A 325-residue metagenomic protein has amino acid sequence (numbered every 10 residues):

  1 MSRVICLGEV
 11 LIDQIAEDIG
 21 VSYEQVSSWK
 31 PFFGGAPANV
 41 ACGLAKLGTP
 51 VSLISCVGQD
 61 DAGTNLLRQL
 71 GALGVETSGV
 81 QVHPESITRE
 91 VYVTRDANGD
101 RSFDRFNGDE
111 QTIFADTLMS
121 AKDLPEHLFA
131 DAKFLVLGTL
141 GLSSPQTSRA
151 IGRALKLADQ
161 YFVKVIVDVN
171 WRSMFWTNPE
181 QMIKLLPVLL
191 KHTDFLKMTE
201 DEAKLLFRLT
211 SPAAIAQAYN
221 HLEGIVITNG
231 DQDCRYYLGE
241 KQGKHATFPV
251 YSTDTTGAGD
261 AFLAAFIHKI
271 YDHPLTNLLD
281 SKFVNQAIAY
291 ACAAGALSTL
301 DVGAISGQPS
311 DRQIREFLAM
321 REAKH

Functional and structural regions predicted by a protein language model:
M1-E76, H325: Glycine-rich phosphate/adenosyl-contacting loop at the front of the ribokinase-like
R3-I5, K156, R208-H325: Conserved phosphate-binding/catalytic region of the ribokinase-like
P50-V51, T77, V163-V165, I225: Hydrophobic anchor at the start of a short beta-strand that flanks the dinucleotide cofactor-binding loop
C56-G58, S78-I87, E223-I227: Beta-strand->loop->alpha-helix junctions that form or flank phosphate-binding loops in nucleotide-handling enzymes
R68-S86, T94: A glycine-rich helix N-cap at a beta->alpha junction
T94-P145, R149: Conserved phosphate-binding/catalytic loop of the ribokinase/pfkB sugar-kinase fold
H127-L128, V188-L189, A218: Structural alpha-helical scaffold elements that stabilize or flank donor/cofactor-binding regions in carbohydrate
F134-A214, Q232-D233: Conserved beta-alpha-beta core of the PfkB/ribokinase-like small-molecule kinase fold
